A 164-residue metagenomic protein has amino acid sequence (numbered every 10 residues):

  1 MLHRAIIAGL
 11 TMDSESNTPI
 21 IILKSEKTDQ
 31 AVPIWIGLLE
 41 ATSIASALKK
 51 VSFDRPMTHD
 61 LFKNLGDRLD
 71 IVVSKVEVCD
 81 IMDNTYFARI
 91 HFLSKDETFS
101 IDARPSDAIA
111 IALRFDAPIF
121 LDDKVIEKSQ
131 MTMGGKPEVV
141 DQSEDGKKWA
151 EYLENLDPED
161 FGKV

Functional and structural regions predicted by a protein language model:
M1-I109, L113-V164: Divalent-cation
